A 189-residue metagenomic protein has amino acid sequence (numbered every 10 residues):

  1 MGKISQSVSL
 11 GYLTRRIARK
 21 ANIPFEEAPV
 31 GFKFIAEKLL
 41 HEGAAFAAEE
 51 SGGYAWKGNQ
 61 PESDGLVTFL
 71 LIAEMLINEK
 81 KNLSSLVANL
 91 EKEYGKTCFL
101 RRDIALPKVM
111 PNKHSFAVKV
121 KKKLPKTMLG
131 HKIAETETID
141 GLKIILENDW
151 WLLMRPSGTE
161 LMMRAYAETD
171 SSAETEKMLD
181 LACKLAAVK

Functional and structural regions predicted by a protein language model:
M1-K189: Phosphate-binding and adjacent anionic-ligand microenvironments
